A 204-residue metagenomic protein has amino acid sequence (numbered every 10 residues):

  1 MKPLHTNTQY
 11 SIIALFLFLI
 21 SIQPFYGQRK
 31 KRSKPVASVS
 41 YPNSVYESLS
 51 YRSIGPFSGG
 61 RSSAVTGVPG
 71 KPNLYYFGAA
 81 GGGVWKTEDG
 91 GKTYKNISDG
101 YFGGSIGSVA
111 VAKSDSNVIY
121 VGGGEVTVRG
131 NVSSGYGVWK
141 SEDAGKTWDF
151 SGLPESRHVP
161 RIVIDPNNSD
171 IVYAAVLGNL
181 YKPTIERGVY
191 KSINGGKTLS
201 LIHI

Functional and structural regions predicted by a protein language model:
M1-K31: Bacterial Sec-dependent N-terminal signal peptides
Q28-L201: Beta-propeller blade termini and top-face loops
